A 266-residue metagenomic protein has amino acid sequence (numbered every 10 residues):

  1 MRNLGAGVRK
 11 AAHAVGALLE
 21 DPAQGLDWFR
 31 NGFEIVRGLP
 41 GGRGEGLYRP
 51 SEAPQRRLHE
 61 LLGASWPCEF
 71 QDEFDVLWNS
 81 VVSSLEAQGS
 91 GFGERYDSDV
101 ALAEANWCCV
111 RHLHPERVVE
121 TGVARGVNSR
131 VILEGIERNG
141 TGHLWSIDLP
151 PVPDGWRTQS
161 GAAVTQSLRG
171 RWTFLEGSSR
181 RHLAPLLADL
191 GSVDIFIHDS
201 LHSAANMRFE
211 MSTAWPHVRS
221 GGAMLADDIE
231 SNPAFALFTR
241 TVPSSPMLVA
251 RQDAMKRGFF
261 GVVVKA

Functional and structural regions predicted by a protein language model:
M1-S65: Membrane-proximal basic amphipathic "stem/tether" segments
L4, F33-L47, E60-L61, W66-W78 (+6 more regions): Peripheral/terminal regions associated with large enzymatic or DNA-binding modules
A11, F92-A266: S-adenosylmethionine/decaboxylated-SAM
L18, L61, E73, S80 (+3 more regions): Residues that form generic nucleotide/phosphate-binding pockets
A23, S51, C68, E116 (+1 more regions): Generic low-complexity segments that are intrinsically disordered, proline-rich and/or Lys/Arg-biased
G38, A53, D75, N79 (+3 more regions): Short linear sequence elements within intrinsically disordered, low-complexity coil regions
R56, S65-C68, D72, V76-N79 (+4 more regions): Generic alpha-helical secondary structure signal
S65-V100, R111-H112: Class I SAM-dependent transferase core
